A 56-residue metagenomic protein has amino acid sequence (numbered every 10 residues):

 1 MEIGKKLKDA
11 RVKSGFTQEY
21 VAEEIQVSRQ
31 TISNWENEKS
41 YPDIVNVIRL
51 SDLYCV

Functional and structural regions predicted by a protein language model:
K5-Y20: Short basic helix-loop element that most often maps to the first helix and adjoining turn of HTH DNA-binding modules
L7, V21-A22, I32-W35: Conserved hydrophobic/aromatic packing and binding residues within compact polymer-binding modules
V12, E23, N34, D52: Alpha-helical residues within the helix-turn-helix
T17, S28-T31, D43: Short coil turns linking two alpha-helices in DNA-binding domains
V45-V56: DNA major-groove recognition helix of helix-turn-helix/homeodomain DNA-binding modules
